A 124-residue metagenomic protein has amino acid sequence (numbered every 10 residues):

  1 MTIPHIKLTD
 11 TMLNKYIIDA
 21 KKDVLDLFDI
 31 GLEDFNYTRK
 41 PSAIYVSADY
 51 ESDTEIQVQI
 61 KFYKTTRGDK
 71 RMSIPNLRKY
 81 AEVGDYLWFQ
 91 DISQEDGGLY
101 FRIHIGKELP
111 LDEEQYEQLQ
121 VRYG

Functional and structural regions predicted by a protein language model:
M1-G124: Intrinsically disordered, charged low-complexity linkers and terminal tails that flank or connect structured domains
